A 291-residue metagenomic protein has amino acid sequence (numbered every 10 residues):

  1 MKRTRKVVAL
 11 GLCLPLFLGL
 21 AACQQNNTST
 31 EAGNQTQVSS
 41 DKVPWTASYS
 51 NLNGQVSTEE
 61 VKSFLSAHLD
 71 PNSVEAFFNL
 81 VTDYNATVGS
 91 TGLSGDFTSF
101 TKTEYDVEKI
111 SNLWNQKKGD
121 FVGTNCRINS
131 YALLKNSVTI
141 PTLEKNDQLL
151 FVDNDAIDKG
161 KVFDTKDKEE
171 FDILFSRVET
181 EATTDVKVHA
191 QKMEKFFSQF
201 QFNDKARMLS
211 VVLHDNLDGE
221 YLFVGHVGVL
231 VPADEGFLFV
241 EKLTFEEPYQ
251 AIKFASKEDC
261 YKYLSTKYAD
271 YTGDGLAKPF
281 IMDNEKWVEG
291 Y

Functional and structural regions predicted by a protein language model:
M1-G11: Bacterial N-terminal signal peptides that target proteins for export
L18-A22: C-terminal motif of bacterial Sec signal peptides marking the signal peptidase cleavage site
C23-Y291: Cysteine-nucleophile amide-bond enzymes
